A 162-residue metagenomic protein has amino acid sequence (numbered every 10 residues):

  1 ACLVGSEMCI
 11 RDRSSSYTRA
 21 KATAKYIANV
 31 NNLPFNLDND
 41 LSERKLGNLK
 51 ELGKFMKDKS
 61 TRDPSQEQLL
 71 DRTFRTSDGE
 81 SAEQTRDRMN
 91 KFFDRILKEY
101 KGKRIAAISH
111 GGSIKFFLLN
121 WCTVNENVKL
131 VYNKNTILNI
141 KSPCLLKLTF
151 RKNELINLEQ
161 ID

Functional and structural regions predicted by a protein language model:
A1-I10: Single conserved hydrophobic/aromatic residue that forms the stacking wall/gate of nucleotide- or nucleobase-binding
S6-E7, K25, N29-V30, E154-D162: An N-terminal RHG(E/S)-centered segment typical of histidine phosphatases
R11-L70: Phosphate-coordination/substrate-recognition cap region in phosphate-metabolizing enzymes
D63-Q84: Short glycine/proline- and acidic residue-enriched helix-loop micro-motifs that form flexible lids or anion-recognition
I96-K103: Glycine-rich phosphate-binding loop signature in dinucleotide/nucleotide-binding domains
K103-S109: Generic beta-sheet signal
G111-K115: GST superfamily/GST-like fold recognition
V124-I156: Domain-level recognition of soluble alpha/beta enzyme cores, biased toward histidine phosphatases/phosphomutases
